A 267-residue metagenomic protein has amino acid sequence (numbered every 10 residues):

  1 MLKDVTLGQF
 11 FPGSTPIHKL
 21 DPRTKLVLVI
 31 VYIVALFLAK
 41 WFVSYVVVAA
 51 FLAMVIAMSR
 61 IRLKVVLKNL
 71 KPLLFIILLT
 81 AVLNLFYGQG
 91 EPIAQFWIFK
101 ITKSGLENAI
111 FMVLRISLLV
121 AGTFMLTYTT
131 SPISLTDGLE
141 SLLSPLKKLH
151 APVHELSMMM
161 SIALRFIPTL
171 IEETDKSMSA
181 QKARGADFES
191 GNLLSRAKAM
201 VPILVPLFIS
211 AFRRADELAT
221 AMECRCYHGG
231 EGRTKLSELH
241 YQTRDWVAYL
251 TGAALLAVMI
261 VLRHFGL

Functional and structural regions predicted by a protein language model:
M1-S44, A50-A57, S144-A151, E155-M158 (+2 more regions): Transmembrane alpha-helix interface motif
S14, F37, R60-V65, F96 (+4 more regions): Membrane-helix interfacial "entry" motifs
K25, K64-L74, A248: Alpha-helical transmembrane segments and their helix-start/interface "positive-inside/aromatic belt" motifs in integral
W41, Y45, R60-K64, G88-F96 (+2 more regions): Transmembrane helix-loop junctions in multipass membrane proteins, especially transporters and channels
F51-I61, I76-L79: Alpha-helical transmembrane segments and their membrane-interface exit regions
N69-I77, V113, S117-V120, L207 (+3 more regions): Loop-to-transmembrane-helix entry motif
L73-A186, L193: Juxtamembrane/interface alpha-helical elements of multi-pass membrane proteins
